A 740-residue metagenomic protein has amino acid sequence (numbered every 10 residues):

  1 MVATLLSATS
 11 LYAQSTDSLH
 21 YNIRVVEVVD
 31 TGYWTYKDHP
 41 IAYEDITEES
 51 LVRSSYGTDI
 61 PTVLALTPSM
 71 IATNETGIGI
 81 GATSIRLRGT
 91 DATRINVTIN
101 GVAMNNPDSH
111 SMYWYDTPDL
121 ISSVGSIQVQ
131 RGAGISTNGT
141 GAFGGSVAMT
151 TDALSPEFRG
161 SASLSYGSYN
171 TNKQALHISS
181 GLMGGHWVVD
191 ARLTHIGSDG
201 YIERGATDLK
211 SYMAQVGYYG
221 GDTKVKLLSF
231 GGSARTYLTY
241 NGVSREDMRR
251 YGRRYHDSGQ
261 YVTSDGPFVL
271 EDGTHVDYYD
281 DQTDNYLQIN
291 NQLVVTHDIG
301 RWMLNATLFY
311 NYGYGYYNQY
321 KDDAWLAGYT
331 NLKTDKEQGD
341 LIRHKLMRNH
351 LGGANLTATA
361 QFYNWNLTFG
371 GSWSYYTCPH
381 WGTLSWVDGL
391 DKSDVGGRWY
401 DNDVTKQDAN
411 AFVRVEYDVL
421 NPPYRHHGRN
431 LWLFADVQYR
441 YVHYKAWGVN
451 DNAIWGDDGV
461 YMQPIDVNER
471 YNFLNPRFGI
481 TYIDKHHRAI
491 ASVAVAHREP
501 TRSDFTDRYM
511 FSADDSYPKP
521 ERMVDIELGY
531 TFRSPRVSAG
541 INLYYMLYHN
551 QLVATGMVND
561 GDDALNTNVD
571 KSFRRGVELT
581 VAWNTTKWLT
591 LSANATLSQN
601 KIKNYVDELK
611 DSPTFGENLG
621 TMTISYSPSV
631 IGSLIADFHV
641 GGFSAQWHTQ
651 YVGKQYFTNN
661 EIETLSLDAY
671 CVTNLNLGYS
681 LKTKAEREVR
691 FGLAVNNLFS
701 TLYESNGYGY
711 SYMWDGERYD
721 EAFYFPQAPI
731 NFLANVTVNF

Functional and structural regions predicted by a protein language model:
Q14, Y544, H549, L591 (+2 more regions): C-terminal beta-signal and adjacent terminal beta-strands/loops of Gram-negative outer-membrane beta-barrel proteins
Q14-R53, A92: Short, acidic, small-residue-rich periplasmic hinge/interaction motif at the N-terminus of Gram-negative outer-membrane
P61-A103, G125: Extracytoplasmic beta-strand/coil segments of soluble accessory domains associated with Gram-negative outer-membrane
A103-R131, T150, D247: Short acidic/polar hinge/loop motifs at secondary-structure boundaries that mediate gating or recognition
R159, Y166-G197, I202-N241, N291-G300 (+1 more regions): Transmembrane beta-barrel wall of Gram-negative outer-membrane proteins
Q361, L420, Y545-L547, L565-N659 (+1 more regions): Gram-negative outer-membrane beta-barrel transporters
T368-D484, E499, D504: Signature of Gram-negative outer-membrane beta-barrel scaffolds
Y441-D458, N468, Y482-E527, S538 (+5 more regions): Surface-exposed extracellular loop regions of Gram-negative outer-membrane beta-barrel proteins, predominantly
